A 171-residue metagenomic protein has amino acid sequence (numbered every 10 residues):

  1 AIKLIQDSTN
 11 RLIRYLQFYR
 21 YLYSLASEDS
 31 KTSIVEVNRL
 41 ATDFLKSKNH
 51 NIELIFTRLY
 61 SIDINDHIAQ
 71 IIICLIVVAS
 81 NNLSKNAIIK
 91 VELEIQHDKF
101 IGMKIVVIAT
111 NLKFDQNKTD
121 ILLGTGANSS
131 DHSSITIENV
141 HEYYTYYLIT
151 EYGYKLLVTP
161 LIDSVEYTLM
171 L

Functional and structural regions predicted by a protein language model:
I2-I52: Conserved DHp (HisKA) dimerization/phosphotransfer helix of two-component histidine kinases, i.e., the long coiled-coil
N51-V78, S129-S134: Conserved short strand/loop->alpha-helix "switch" segment adjacent to the catalytic nucleotide/phosphoryl-transfer site
I55-T57, E92, T159: Solvent-exposed beta-strand sheet faces enriched in polar/charged residues
D66-Q96, H141-E151: Conserved ATP-binding N-box helix of the HATPase_c
K99-V140: Glycine-rich/acidic phosphate-handling loop/turn and adjacent ATP-lid/helix of nucleotide-binding kinase/ATPase domains
H132-I135, H141-Y144, L148, L156 (+1 more regions): C-terminal transmembrane helix-loop-helix hairpin of multi-pass membrane proteins
G153-P160: Glycine-rich ATP-binding loops of the HATPase_c
V165-L171: Short C-terminal beta-strand
